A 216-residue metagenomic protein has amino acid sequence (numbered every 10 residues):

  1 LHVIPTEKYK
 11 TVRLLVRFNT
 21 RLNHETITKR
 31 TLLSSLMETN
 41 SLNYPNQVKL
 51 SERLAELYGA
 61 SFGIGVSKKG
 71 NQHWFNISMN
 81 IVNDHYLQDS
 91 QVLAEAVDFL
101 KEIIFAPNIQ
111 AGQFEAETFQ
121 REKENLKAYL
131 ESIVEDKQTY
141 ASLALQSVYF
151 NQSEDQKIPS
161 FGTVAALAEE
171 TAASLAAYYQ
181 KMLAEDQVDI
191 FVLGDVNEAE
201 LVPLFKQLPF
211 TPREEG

Functional and structural regions predicted by a protein language model:
I4, K10-R30, Q47-E102, T139-G162 (+1 more regions): M16 family metallopeptidases and their MPP-like homologs
R30-E38: Active-site SXXK
N40-N43, D84-L87, A106-E115: Short, polar/flexible loop-turn hinges at active-site or ligand-entry regions and domain interfaces
S51, A106-L130, G216: Acidic/histidine-enriched alpha-helical segments
V97-I109, Q207-E215: A common structural junction motif
K127-A184: Scaffold signal of the M16-like zinc-metallopeptidase fold and its non-catalytic homologs
Q156-A166, K181-E185, D189-G216: An aromatic/glycine/proline-enriched structural segment found at the starts of mature extracellular/organellar domains
